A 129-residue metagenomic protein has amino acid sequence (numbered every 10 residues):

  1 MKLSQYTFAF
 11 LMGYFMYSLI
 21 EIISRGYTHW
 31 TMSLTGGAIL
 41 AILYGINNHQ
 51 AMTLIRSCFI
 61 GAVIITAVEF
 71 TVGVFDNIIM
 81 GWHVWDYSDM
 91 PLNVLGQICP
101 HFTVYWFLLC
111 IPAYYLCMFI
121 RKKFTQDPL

Functional and structural regions predicted by a protein language model:
M1-L129: Aromatic-rich, lipid-facing transmembrane alpha helices and their immediate juxtamembrane interface loops in integral
